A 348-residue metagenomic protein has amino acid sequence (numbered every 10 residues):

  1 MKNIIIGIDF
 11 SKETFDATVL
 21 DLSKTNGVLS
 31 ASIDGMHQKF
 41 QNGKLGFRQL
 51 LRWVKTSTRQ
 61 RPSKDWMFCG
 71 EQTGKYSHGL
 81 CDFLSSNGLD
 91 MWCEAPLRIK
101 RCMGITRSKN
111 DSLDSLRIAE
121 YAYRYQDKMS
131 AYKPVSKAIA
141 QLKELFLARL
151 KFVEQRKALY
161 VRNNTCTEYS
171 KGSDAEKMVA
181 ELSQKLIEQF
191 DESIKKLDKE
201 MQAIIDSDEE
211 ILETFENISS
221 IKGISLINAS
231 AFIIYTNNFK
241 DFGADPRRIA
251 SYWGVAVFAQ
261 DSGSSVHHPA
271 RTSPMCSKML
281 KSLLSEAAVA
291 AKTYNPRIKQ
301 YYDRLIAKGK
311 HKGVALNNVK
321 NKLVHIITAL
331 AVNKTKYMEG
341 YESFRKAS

Functional and structural regions predicted by a protein language model:
M1-K2, N26-H37, Y341-S348: Intrinsically disordered, low-complexity and often Lys/Arg-enriched segments
K2-L22, I118: Gly/Thr-rich phosphate-binding beta-strand-loop-beta motif of the actin/hexokinase/Hsp70
S23-M67: Nucleic-acid-processing active sites and adjacent nucleic-acid-binding tracks, predominantly divalent metal-dependent
T58, S130-K143, K171-A175, H268-R271 (+1 more regions): Short, solvent-exposed helix-loop connector elements
W66-G79: Acidic, metal-coordinating catalytic cores used for nucleic-acid/nucleotide bond scission and strand-transfer chemistry
D82, W92-N217: Long, charge-rich intrinsically disordered scaffolds of nucleic-acid metabolism proteins
S220, L226, S230-K308, K312 (+1 more regions): Phosphate-backbone recognition surface of nucleic-acid-processing proteins
S264-S265, Y301-S348: Low-complexity, acidic/Ser/Thr- and charged residue-rich accessory regions of DNA metabolism proteins
